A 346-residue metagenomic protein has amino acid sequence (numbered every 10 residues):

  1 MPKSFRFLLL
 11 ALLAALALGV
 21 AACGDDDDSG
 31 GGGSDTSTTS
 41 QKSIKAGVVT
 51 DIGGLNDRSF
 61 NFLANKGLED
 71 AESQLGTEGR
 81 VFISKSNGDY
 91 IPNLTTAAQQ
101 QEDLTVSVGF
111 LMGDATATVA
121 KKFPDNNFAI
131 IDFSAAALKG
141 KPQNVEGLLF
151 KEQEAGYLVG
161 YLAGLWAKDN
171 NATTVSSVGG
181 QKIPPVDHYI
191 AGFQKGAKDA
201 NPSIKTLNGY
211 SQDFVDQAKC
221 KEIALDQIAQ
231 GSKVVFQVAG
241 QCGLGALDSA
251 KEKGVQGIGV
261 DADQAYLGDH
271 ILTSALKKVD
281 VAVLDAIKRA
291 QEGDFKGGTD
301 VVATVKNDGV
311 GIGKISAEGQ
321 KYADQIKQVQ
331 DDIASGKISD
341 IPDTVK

Functional and structural regions predicted by a protein language model:
M1-A21: Sec-dependent bacterial lipoprotein signal peptides
V20-T36: Bacterial lipoprotein signal-peptidase II cleavage site
G32-K346: A residue-level marker of the well-folded mature domains of exported/periplasmic proteins
